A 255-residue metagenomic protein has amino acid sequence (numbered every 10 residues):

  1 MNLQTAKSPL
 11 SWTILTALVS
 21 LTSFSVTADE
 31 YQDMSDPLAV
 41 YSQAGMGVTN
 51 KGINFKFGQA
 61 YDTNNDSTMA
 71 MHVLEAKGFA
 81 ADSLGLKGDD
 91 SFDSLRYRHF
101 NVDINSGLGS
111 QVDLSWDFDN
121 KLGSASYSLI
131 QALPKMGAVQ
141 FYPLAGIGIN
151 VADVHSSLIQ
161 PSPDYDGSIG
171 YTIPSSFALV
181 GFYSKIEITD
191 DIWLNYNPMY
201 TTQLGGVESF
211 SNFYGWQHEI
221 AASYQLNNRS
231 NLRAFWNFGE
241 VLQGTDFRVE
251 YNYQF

Functional and structural regions predicted by a protein language model:
M1-Y41: Cleavable N-terminal export/targeting peptides
T27-L86: Short glycine/proline- and aromatic-enriched beta-strand/turn motifs that initiate or cap beta-hairpins
V40, T49-F57, S91-L95, K121-A125 (+4 more regions): Residues that define the transmembrane beta-barrel architecture of outer-membrane proteins
A44-M46, H72-A76, S110-L114, F141-A145 (+2 more regions): Membrane-embedded beta-strand positions of outer-membrane beta-barrel proteins
G45, K56-G58, R96-F100, S128-I130 (+3 more regions): Outer-membrane beta-barrel architecture
V48-G52, Y61, A76-A80, N101-D103 (+6 more regions): Transmembrane beta-strands of outer-membrane beta-barrel pores
S83-D90, L122-Y127, D153-S162, G206-F213 (+1 more regions): Outer-membrane beta-barrel translocator domains and adjoining extracellular loop/strand segments of Gram-negative
L133-N231, E240, Y253-F255: Outer-membrane beta-barrel transmembrane domain signature
